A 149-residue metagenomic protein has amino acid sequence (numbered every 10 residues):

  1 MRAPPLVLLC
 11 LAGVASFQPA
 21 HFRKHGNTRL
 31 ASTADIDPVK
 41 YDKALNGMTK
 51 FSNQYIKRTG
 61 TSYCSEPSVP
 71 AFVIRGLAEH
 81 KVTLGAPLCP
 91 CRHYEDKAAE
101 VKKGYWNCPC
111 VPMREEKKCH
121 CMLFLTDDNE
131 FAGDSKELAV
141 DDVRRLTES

Functional and structural regions predicted by a protein language model:
M1-F22: N-terminal chloroplast transit peptides
L6-V7, A78-K81, C110: Beta-strand elements of modular eukaryotic interaction domains
A12, E66, C91-H93, C110-P112 (+1 more regions): Residue-level detector of bioactive/disordered segments in secreted/extracellular proteins and virion assembly
R23-D96, E137-S149: N-terminal organelle-targeting presequences
L88-P112, K117: Charged, surface-exposed interaction regions in soluble eukaryotic proteins
C108-L146: Short, compact, well-ordered microdomains
